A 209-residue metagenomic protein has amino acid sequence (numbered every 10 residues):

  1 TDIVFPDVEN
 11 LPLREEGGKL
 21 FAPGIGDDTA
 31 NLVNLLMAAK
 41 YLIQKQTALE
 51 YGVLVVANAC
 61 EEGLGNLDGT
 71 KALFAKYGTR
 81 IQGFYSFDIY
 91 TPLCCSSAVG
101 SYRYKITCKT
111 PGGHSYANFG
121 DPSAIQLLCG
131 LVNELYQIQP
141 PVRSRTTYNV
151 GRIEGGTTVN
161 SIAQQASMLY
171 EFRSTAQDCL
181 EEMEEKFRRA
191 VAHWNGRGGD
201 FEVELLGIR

Functional and structural regions predicted by a protein language model:
T1-P23, Y41-L49: Acidic/His- and Gly-rich active-site-bordering loop/insert found across diverse amide/peptide-bond hydrolases
D2-E16, I81-Q82, S96-T107: Acidic-glycine-rich active-site phosphate/pyrophosphate-binding loop
I3, I89-S96, R103-R209: Metal-dependent amide/peptide-bond hydrolase catalytic core, centered on the "pita-bread" metallohydrolase fold
D7, L49, L64-L67, V142-T147 (+1 more regions): Non-catalytic, surface-exposed connector residues within folded enzymatic/regulatory domains
V8, A48-E50, G78-T79, S101 (+2 more regions): Short, well-ordered coil/turn elements that cap or connect secondary structure elements
R14, G18-A22, G26, E61 (+3 more regions): Short glycine- and Lys/Arg-enriched binding-loop motifs that mark or flank ligand-binding interfaces
L20-A30, Y116-S123: Short alpha-helix boundary/capping segments
G24, D28-V99: Acidic/histidine-rich catalytic neighborhood of metal-dependent amide-processing enzymes
